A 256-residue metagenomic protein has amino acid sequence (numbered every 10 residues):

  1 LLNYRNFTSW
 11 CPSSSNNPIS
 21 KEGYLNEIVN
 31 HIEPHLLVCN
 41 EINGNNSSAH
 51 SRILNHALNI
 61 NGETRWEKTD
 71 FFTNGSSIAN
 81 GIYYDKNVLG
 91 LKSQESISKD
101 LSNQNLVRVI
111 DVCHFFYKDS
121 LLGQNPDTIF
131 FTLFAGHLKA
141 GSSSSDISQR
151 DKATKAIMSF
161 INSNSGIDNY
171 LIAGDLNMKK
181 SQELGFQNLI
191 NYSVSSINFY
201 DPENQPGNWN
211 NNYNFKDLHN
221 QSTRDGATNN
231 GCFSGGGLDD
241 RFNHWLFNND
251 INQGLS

Functional and structural regions predicted by a protein language model:
L1-S256: Divalent cation-coordinating acidic motifs and surrounding scaffolds that mediate Ca2+/Mg2+/Mn2+/Zn2+-dependent binding
